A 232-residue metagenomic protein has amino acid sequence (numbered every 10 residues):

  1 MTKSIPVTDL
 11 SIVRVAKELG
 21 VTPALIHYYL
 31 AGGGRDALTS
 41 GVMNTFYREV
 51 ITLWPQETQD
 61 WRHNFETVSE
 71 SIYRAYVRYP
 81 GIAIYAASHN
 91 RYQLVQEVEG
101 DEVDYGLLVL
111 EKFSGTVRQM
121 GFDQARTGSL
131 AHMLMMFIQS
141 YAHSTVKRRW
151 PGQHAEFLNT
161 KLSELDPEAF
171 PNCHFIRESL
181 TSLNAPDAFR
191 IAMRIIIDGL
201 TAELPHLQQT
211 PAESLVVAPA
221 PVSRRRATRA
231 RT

Functional and structural regions predicted by a protein language model:
M1-S4, D36-L53, T67-S71, H89: Alpha-helical structural segments
M1-T39: Helix-turn-helix
S11, I84-A87, C173, Q208-Q209: Short, hydrophobic secondary-structure boundary micro-motifs
R14, A37, T67, S129-M136 (+2 more regions): Amphipathic alpha-helical interaction segments
T52-L94, D101-L108, L134: Hydrophobic alpha-helical connector segments
Q93-G121, A125-M133, H143, S163-P171: Amphipathic alpha-helical packing segments from all-alpha helical-bundle domains
Q119, K147-T232: C-terminal peripheral helix-coil segments that are non-catalytic and often amphipathic
